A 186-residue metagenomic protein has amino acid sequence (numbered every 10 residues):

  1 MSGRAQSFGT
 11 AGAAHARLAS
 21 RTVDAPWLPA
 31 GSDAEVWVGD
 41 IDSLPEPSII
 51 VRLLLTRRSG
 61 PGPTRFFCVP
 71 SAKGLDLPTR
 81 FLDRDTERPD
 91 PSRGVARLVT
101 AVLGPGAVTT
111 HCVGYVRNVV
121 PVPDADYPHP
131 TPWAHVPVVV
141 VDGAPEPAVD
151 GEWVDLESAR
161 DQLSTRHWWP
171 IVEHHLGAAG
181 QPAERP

Functional and structural regions predicted by a protein language model:
M1-R52: Acidic, metal-coordinating catalytic segment for phosphate/diphosphate chemistry, firing primarily on the Nudix
T22-L28, D83-D85, V108-V113: N-terminal start-of-chain detector that recognizes signal peptides and the immediate post-cleavage beginning
L28, V38, A134, V154 (+1 more regions): Short linear interaction motif-like sites in intrinsically disordered regions of transcription factors
P47-L103, R117: Conserved Nudix-box catalytic region and its N-terminal flanking loop in Nudix hydrolases and closely related
L53-L55, T110, V172: Hydrophobic beta-strand residues in large extracellular and virion-surface proteins
K73-L75, V138-P186: Nudix hydrolase/Nudix homology domain
L75-T79, R84, V122-H129, G151 (+1 more regions): Functional cleft and adjacent loop/helix regions within the main domain that mediate ligand binding or catalysis
A96, T100-P145: Active-site segment of metal-dependent pyrophosphate-handling enzymes, primarily the Nudix hydrolase catalytic core
